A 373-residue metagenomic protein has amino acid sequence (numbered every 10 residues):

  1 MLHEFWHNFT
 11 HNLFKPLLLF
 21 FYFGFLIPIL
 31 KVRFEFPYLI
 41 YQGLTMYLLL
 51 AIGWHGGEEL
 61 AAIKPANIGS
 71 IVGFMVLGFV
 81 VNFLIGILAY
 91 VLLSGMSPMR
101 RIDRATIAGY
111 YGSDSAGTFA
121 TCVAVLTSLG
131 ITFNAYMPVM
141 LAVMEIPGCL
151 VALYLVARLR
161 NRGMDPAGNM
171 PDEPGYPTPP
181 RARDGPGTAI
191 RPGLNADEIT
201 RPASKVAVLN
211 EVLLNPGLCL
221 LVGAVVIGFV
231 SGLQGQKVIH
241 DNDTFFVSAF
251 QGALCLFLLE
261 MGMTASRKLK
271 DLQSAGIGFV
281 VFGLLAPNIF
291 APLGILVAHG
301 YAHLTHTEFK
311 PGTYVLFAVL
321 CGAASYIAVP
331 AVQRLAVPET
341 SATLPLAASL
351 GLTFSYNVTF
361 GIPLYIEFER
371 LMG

Functional and structural regions predicted by a protein language model:
M1-F25, E35, P65-A253, F257-M261 (+1 more regions): Alpha-helical transmembrane segments of multi-pass small-molecule/ion transporters
L26-T45, E59-A62: Membrane-interface helix-loop junction between the first two transmembrane segments
V32-I40, P98-M99, L269-A275: Membrane-interface helix-boundary motifs at transmembrane edges
Q42-A51, G78: Metallocofactor- and cofactor-centric catalytic cores in central/energy metabolism, strongly enriched
Q42-L44, G217, F279: Membrane-interfacial loop-to-transmembrane alpha-helix junctions, especially the N-terminal start
L48, I52-H55, G117, F257 (+1 more regions): Helical transmembrane-bundle signal
W54-G69, M263-I277, F282, I295-H303: Membrane-helix boundary elements
G283-P287: Histidine- and/or cysteine-centered catalytic micro-motif in compact active-site loops
